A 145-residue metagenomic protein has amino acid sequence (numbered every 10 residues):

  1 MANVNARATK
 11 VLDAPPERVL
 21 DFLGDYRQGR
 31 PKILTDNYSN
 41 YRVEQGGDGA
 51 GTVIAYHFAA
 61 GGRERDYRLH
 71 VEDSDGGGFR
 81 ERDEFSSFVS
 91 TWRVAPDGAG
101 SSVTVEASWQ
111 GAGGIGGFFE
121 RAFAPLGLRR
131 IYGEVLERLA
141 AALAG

Functional and structural regions predicted by a protein language model:
M1-D48: Hydrophobic ligand-binding cavity/cleft-lining segments
T9, L20, G61, A122-P125 (+1 more regions): A generic helix-loop boundary/linker signal
K10-D13, R93, Y132-G133: Residue-level detection of beta-strand scaffold positions
V19, E44-G46, G78, R129-R130 (+1 more regions): Short alpha-helical linear motifs
P31, H57-T104, S108-Q110, A141-A142: Hydrophobic-ligand binding "helix-grip"
G49-I54: Short coil-to-beta transition motif at edge beta-strands of beta-rich domains
Q110-G145: A conserved amphipathic terminal alpha-helix motif
